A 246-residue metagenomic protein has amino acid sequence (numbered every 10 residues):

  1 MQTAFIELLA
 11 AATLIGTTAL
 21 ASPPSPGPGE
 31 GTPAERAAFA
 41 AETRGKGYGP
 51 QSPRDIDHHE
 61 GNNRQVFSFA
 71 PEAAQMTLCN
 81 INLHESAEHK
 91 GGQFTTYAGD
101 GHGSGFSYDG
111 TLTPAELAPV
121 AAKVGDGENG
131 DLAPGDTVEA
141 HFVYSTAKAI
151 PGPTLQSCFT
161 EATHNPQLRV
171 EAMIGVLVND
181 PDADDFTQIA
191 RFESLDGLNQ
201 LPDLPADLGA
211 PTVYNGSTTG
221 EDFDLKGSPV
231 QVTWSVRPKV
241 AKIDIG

Functional and structural regions predicted by a protein language model:
M1-L20: Gram-negative bacterial Sec-dependent N-terminal signal peptides
S22, T219-G246: Long, compositionally biased interface segments
G27-G29, Q75-T77, P205, A210 (+2 more regions): Catalytic cores of secreted/periplasmic or lumenal enzymes
E35-A38, T43, G47-D55: Propeptides and adjacent flexible N-terminal/non-core segments of secreted, proteolytically processed extracellular
P50-A149: Short N-terminal edge-element motif at the start of the domain
T146-D222: Short helix-loop boundary/capping segments
